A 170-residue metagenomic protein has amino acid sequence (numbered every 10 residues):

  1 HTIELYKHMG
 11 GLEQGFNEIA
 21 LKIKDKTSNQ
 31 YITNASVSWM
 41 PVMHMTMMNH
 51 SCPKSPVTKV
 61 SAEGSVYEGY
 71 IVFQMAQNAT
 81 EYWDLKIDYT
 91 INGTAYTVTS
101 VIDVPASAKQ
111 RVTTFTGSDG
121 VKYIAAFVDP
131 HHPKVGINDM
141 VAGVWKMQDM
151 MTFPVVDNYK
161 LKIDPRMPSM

Functional and structural regions predicted by a protein language model:
H1-A20, K24-K26, S107-M140, W145-M147: Beta-strand-rich domain onsets/edges
H1-N49, S55-P56, N78-T80: Acidic/polar, low-complexity intrinsically disordered N-terminal segments immediately downstream of a Sec signal
E13, T27-S36, P133-K134, Q148-Y159: A short beta-turn/strand-edge loop motif at beta-sheet boundaries
M47-G64, K160-M170: Solvent-exposed serine/threonine-rich low-complexity stretches and specific carbohydrate-binding patches
K59-V72, E81: Aromatic sugar-binding surface patches on proteins that engage polysaccharides or sugar-phosphate polymers
A79-I91: Short, aromatic- and glycine-rich surface loops/edge beta-strands on solvent-exposed regions
A95-D103, T113: Edge beta-strands of extracellular beta-sandwich domains
V141-G143, Q148-M170: Structured core of small recognition/catalytic domains
